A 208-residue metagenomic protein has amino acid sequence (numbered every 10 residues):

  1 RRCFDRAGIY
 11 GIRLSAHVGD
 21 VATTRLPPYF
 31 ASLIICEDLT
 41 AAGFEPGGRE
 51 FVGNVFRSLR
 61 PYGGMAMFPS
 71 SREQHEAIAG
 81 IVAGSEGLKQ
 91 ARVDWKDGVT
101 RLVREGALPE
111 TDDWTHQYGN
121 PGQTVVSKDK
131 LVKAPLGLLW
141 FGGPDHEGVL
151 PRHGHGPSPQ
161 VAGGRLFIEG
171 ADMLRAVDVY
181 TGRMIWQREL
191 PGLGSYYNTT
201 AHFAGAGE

Functional and structural regions predicted by a protein language model:
I9-V21: Conserved SAM-binding strand-loop segment of SAM-dependent methyltransferases
A22-C36: A short acidic, Gly/Pro-enriched loop at the edge of an enzyme's catalytic core that lines a small-molecule cofactor
F44-G64: A short glycine-rich, Lys/Arg-flanked "PGG" loop and its adjoining helix->strand segment in the class I
G84-S127: Core SAM-dependent methyltransferase catalytic element
N120-P121, V126-V149, R188-G205: Surface-exposed loop and turn segments in beta-propeller and other repeat-based domains that flank or scaffold
P151-L174, N198-E208: Repeat-blade elements of multi-bladed beta-propeller folds
V179-T181: Short loop/turn segments that connect beta-strands within beta-propeller blades
R183-W186: A structural motif specific to WD40 beta-propellers
